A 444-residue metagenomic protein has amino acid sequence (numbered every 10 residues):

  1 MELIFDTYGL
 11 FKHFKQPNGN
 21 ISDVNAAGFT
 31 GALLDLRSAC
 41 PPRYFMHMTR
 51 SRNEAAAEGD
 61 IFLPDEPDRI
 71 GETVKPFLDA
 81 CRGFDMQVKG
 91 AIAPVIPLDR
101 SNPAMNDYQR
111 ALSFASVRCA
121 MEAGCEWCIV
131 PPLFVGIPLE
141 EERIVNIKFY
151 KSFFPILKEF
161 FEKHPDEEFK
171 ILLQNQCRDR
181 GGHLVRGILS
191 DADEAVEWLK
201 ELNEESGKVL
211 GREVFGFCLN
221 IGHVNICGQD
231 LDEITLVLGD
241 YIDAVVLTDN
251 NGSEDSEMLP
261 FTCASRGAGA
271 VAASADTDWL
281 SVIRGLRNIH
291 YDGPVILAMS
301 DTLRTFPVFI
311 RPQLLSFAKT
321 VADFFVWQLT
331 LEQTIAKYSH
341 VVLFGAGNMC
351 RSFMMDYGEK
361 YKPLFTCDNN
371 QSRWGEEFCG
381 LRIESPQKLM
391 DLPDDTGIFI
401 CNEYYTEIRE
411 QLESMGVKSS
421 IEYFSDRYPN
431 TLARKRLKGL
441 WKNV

Functional and structural regions predicted by a protein language model:
M1-E122, K151, G211-V214, K319 (+2 more regions): N-terminal pre-domain/capping segments
M1-T7, F14-G28, R118, G124 (+3 more regions): Histidine-acidic metal/acid-base catalytic patches
D6-L10, D35-A39, A93-I96, L133-V135 (+4 more regions): Active-site beta-loop-alpha junctions enriched in small/polar residues
T49-R50, I61-E72, A104-L112, P138-S152 (+3 more regions): Alpha-helix N-cap and loop-to-helix initiation/capping positions
G83, P97-G216, I226, T320: Active-site acidic/histidine proton-transfer and metal-coordination neighborhood in alpha/beta enzyme cores
F84-M86, C125-E126, E167-F169, I289-G293 (+1 more regions): A short helix->loop->beta-strand "cap" motif at the edges of active sites that frequently abuts
L314-V444: Hydrophobic, well-ordered beta-alpha structural blocks that scaffold small-molecule cofactor pockets
